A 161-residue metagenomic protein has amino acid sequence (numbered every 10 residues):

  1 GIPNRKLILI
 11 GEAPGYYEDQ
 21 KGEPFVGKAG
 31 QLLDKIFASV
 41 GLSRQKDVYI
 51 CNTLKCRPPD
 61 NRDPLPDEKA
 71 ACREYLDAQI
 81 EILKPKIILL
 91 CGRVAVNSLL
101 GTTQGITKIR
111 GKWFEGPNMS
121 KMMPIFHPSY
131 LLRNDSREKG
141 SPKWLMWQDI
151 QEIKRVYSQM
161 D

Functional and structural regions predicted by a protein language model:
G1-D161: A polyanion-binding, active-site-adjacent surface
